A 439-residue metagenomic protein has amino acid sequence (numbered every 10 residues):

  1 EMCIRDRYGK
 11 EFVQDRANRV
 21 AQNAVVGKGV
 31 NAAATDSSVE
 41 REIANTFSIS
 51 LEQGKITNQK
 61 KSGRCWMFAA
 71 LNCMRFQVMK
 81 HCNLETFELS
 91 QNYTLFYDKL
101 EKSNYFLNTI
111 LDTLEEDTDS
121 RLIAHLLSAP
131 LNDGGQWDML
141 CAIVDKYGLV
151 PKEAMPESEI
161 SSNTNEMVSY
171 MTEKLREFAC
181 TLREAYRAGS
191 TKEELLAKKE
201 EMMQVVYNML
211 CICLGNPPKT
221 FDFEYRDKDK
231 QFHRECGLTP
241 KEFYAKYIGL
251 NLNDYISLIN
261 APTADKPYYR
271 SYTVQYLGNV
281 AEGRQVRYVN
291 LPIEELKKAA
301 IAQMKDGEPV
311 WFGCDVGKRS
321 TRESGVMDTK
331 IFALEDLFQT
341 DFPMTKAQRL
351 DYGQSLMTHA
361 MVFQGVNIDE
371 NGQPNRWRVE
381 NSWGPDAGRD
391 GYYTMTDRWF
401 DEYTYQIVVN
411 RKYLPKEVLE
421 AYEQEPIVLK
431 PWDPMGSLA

Functional and structural regions predicted by a protein language model:
M2-I4: Short, small-residue-biased leader/transition segments that mark boundaries at the very start of proteins
D6-I43: N-terminal, Lys/Arg-enriched amphipathic/low-complexity engagement segments that precede the first folded domain
A44-V310, A387-D390, D397: Active-site nucleophile-adjacent alpha helix/oxyanion-hole segment immediately C-terminal to the catalytic cysteine
C65, V144, D351-G384: Catalytic nucleophile-His microenvironment captured as a short glycine-rich beta-strand/loop that brackets
F68, F312-D315, Q364: Short His-Asn-centered micro-motif
K152-A154, S320-E323, G388, Y403-T404: Short helix/loop capping segments that flank catalytic or ligand/cofactor-binding pockets
G283-T358: Long, positively charged binding patches that form subdomain-scale interaction surfaces for polyanionic ligands
D369-A439: Conserved catalytic-core surface of thiol
